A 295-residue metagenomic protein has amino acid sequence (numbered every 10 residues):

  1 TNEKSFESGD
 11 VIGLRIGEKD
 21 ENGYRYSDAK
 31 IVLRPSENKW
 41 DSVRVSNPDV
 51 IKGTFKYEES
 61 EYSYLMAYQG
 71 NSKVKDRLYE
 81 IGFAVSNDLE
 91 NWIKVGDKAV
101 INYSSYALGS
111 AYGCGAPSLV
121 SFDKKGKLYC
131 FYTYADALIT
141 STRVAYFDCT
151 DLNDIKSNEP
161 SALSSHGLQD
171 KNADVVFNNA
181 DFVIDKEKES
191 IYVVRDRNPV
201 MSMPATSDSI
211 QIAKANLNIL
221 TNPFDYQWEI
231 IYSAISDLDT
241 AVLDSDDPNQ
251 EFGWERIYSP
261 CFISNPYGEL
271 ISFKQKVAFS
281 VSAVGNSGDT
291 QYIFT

Functional and structural regions predicted by a protein language model:
T1-V43, K52-S110, S121-V175, I184-G253 (+1 more regions): Beta-rich carbohydrate-recognition and catalytic domains
N47-D49, A116-S118, N179-D181, S259-C261: Conserved beta-strand position repeated once per blade in WD40 beta-propeller domains
R256: Conserved glycosyltransferase catalytic-site signature
